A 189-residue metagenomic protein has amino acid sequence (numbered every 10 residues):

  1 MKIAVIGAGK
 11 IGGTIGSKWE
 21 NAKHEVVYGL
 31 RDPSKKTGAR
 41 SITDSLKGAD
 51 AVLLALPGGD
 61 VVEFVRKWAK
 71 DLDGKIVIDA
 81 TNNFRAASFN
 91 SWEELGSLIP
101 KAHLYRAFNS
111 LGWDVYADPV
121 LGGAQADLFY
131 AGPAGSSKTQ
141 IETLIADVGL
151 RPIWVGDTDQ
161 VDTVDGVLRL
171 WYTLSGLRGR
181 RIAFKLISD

Functional and structural regions predicted by a protein language model:
M1-S41: NAD(P)+-binding Rossmann beta1-loop-alpha1 motif at the extreme N-terminus of oxidoreductases
K2, E25-V26, D50, D127 (+1 more regions): Residues at the starts of beta-strands that form the adenosine-phosphate
I6, L128-D189: Active-site-lining helix/loop region of Rossmann-like oxidoreductase modules
H24, A87-N90, R151, D162: Structural/interface elements that position substrates and couple domains in central-metabolism enzymes
T43-F89: Rossmann-fold NAD(P) dinucleotide-binding segment
P57-D60, S110-G112, A134-S136: Short beta->alpha connector loops
T81-G122: Rossmann-fold NAD(P)-binding glycine/threonine-rich loop
